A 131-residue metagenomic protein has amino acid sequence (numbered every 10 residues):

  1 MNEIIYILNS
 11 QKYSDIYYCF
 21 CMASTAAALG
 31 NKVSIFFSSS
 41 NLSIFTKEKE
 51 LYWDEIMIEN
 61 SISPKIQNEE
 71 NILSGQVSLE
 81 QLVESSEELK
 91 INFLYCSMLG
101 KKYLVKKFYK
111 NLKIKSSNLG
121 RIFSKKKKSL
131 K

Functional and structural regions predicted by a protein language model:
E3, K32-S34, N92: Residues at the starts of beta-strands that form the adenosine-phosphate
I5-Y17, I44: Short, glycine-rich nucleotide/cofactor-binding loops
N9, S38-S40, M98: Cofactor-binding loop segments of dinucleotide-utilizing enzymes, especially the Rossmann-like FAD- and NAD(P)+-binding
Y17-L29, I35: Histidine-anchored nucleotide/phosphate-binding helix
L29-E48: Small/aliphatic-rich secondary-structure junction motif
L51-E55, N111-K113: Short, hinge-like loop/turn segments at secondary-structure boundaries
W53-N92: A glycine-rich helix N-cap at a beta->alpha junction
V83-K127: N-terminal glycine-rich phosphate/adenylate-binding segment common to multiple enzyme folds
